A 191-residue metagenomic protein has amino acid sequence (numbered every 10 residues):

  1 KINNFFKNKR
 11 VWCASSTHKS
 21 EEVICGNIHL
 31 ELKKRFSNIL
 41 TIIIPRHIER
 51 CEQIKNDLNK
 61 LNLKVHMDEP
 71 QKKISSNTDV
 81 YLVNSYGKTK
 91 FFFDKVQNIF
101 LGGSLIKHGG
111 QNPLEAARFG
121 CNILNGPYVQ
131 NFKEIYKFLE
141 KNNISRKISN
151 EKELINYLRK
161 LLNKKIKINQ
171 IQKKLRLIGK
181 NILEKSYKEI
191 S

Functional and structural regions predicted by a protein language model:
K1-S191: Nucleotide-activated sugar donor-binding and catalytic core shared by glycosyltransferases and related lipid-linked
